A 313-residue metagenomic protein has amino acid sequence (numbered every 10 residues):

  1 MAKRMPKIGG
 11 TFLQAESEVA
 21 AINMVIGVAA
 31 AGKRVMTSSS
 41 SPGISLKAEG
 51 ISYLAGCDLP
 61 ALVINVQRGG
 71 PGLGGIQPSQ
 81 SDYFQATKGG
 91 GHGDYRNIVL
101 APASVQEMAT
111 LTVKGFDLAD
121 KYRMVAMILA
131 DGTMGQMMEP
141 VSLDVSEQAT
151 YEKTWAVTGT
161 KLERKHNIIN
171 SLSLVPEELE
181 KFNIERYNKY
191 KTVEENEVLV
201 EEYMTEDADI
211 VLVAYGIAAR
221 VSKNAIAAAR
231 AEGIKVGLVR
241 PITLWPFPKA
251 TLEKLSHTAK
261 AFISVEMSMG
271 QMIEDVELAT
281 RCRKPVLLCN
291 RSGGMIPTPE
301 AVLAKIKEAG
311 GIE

Functional and structural regions predicted by a protein language model:
M1-K88, L100-A119: Thiamine diphosphate
R68-G70, A130-M137, G216-A218, M269 (+1 more regions): Glycine-rich beta-alpha junction loops
G75-S79, F182-V198, V213-V221, P241-P248: A general structural motif
N97-E152, A261, A301-E313: Structural signature of the thiamine diphosphate
R123-E202: Conformationally flexible catalytic loops at phosphate/diphosphate-handling active centers
V200-I234, V239, W245-T251: Redox- and metal-dependent alpha/beta enzyme cores, enriched for Fe-S-associated oxidoreductases and cofactor-handling
E266-E313: Peripheral docking tails and interdomain loops at the edges of cofactor- or intermediate-handling domains
